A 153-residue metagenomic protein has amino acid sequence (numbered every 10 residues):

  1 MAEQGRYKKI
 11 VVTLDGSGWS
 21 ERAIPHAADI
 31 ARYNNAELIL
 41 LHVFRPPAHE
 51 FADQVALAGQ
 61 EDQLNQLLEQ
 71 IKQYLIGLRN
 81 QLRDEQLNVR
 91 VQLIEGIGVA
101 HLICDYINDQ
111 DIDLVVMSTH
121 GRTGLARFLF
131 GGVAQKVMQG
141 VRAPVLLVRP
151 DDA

Functional and structural regions predicted by a protein language model:
M1-G5, N80-V115, D152-A153: Structural beta-alpha unit
A2-A58, Q81-R83, L87-R90, G140 (+1 more regions): Small/aliphatic-rich secondary-structure junction motif
V11-V12, I30, L38-L40, Y74-L75 (+3 more regions): Short, structured motif recognition centered on aromatic/hydrophobic residues
A23, E50-D53, H101-C104, R127-L129: Short, well-ordered secondary-structure micro-motifs
V55-G59, N108-Q110, V133-A134: Short, hinge-like loop/turn segments at secondary-structure boundaries
A58-Q73: A short acidic, glycine-rich active-site loop that binds or catalyzes chemistry on phosphate/adenosine moieties
L114-K136: Glycine-rich, Arg-bearing micro-motifs that act as flexible, cationic patches
